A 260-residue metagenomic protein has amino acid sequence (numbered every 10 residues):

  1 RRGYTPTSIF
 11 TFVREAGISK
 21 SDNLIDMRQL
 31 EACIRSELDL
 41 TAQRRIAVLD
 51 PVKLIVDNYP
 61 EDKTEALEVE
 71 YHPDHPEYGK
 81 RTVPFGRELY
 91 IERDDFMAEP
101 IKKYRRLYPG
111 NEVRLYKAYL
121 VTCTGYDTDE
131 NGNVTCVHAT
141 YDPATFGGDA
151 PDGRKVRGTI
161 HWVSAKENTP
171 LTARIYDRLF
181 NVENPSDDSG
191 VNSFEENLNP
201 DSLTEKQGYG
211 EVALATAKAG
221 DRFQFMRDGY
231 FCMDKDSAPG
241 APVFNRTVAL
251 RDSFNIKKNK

Functional and structural regions predicted by a protein language model:
R1-K260: Polyanion-binding catalytic cores of nucleic-acid enzymes and NTP/SAM-utilizing transferases
